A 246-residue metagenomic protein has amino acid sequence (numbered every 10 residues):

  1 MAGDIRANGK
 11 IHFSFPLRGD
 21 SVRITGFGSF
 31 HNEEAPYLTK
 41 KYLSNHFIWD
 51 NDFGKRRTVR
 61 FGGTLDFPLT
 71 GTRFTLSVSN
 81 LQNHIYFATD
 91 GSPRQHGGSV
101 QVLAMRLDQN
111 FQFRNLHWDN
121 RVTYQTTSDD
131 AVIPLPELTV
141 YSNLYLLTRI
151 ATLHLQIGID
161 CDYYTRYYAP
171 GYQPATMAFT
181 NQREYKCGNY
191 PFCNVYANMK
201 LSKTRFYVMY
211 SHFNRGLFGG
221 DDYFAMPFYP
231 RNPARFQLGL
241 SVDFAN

Functional and structural regions predicted by a protein language model:
M1-N246: Exposed, low-structure sequence patches enriched in small/polar residues
